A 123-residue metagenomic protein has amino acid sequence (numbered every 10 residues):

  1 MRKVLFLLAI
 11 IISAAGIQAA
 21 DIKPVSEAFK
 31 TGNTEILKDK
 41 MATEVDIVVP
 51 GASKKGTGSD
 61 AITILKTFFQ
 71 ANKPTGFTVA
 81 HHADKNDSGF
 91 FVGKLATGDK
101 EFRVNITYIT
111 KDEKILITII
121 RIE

Functional and structural regions predicted by a protein language model:
M1-I22: Bacterial Sec-dependent N-terminal signal peptides
S13, P24-E27, I117-E123: A charged, solvent-exposed segment within the mature domains of Sec-exported extracytoplasmic proteins
Q18-N33: Short, aromatic-enriched amphipathic alpha-helices that serve as compact interaction elements
M41-T43, G51-S53, H81-A83, L95-T97 (+2 more regions): A mature extracytoplasmic/lumenal domain signature
M41-T78: Short solvent-exposed beta->alpha transition segments
T63-E101: Surface-exposed, charged secondary-structure patches
E101-E123: Short beta-strand edge/turn micro-motifs at domain boundaries
